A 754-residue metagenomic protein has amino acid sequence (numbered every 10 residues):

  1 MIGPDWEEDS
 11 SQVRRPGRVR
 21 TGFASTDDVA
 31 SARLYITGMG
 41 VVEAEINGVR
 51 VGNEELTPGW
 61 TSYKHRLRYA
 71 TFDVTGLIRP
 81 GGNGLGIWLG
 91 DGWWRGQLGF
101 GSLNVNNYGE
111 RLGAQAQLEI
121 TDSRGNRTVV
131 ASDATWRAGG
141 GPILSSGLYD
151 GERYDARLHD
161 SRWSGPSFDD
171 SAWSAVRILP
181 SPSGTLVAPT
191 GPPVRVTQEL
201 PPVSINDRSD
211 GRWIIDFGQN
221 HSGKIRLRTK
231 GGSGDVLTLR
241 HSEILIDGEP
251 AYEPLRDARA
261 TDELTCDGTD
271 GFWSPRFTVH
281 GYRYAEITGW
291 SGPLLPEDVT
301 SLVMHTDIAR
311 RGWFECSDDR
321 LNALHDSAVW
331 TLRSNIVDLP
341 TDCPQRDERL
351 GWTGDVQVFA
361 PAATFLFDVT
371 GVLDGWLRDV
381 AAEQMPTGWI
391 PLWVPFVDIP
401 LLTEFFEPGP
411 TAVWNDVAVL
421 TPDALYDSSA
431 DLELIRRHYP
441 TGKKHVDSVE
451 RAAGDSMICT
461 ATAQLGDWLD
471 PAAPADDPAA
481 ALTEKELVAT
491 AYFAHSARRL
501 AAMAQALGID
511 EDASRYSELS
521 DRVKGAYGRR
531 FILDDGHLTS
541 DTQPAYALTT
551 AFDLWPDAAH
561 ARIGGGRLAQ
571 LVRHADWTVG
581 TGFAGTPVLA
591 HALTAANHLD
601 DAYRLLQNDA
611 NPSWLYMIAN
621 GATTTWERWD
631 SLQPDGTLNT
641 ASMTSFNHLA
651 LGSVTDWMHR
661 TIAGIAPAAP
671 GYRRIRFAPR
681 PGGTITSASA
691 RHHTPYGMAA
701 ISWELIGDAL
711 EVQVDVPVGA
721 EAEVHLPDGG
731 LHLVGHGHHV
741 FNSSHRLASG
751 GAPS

Functional and structural regions predicted by a protein language model:
M1-R346, G354-D355, G371-D374, T387-F406 (+3 more regions): Extracellular/oxidizing-compartment recognition motifs
P16, T37, H65-L67, G109-G113 (+21 more regions): Active-site-proximal structural scaffolding
S31-I36, I46-N47, K224-E243, F277-T278 (+6 more regions): Alpha-helical support elements that line or immediately flank enzyme active sites and cofactor-binding pockets
V41, D133-G139, L294-S327, R333 (+7 more regions): Active-site acid/base region of carbohydrate-active enzymes
V42, V51-N53, V380, V397 (+5 more regions): Active/binding-pocket-proximal capping segment
L85, Y154-D155, D347-T353, V358 (+6 more regions): C-terminal capping/lid segments that line or modulate ligand- or cofactor-binding pockets
N104-E119, T128-G165, A188-G191, V196-Q198 (+3 more regions): Non-catalytic C-terminal accessory modules of carbohydrate-active enzymes
